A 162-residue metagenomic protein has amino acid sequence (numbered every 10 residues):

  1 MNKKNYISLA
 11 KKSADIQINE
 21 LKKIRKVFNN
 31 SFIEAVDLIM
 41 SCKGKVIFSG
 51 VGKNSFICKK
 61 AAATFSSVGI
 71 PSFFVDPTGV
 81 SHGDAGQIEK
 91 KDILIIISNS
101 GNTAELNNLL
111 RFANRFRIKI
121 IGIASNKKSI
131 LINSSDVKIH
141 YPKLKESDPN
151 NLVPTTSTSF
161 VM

Functional and structural regions predicted by a protein language model:
N2-G44: An N-terminal, well-structured beta->alpha segment
M40-M162: Glycine-rich phosphate-binding loops that contact phosphosugars or nucleotide phosphates
